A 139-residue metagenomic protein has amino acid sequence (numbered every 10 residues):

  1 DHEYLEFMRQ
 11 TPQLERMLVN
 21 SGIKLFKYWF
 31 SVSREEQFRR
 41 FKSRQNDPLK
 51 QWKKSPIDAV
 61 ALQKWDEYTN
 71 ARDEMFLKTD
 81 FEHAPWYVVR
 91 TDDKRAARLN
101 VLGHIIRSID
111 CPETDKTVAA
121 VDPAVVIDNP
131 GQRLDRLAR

Functional and structural regions predicted by a protein language model:
D1-Q10, L18-N70, K116-A124, R133: A glycine- and Lys/Arg-enriched "phosphate-lid" helix/loop adjacent to the NTP-binding pocket of small-molecule kinases
L14: Phosphate-binding/switch loop-helix module in NTP-utilizing enzymes
M17-N20, K78-D80: A general structural signal for short secondary-structure junctions and capping/turn motifs
N70-R139: NTP-dependent small-molecule kinase module
